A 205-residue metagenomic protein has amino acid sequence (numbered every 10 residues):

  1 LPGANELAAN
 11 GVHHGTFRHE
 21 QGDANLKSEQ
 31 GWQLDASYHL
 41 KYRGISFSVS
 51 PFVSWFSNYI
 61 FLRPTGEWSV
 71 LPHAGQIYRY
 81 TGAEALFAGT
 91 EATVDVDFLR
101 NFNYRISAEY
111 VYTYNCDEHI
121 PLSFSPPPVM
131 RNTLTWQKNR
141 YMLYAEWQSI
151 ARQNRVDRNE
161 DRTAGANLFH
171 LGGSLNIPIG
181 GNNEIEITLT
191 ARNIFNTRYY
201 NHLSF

Functional and structural regions predicted by a protein language model:
L1, W55-S57, L62, R152-R155 (+1 more regions): C-terminal beta-signal and adjacent terminal beta-strands/loops of Gram-negative outer-membrane beta-barrel proteins
P2, Q21, P51, G75 (+4 more regions): Residue-level signal for pocket-adjacent positions within structured domains
P2-F56, V70-D97, S123-P127: Outer-membrane beta-barrel signature, preferentially recognizing the C-terminal barrel domain of Gram-negative
L7-T16, S57, P64-G75, V111 (+4 more regions): Flexible, surface-exposed loop regions and adjacent strand-edge segments of Gram-negative outer-membrane beta-barrel
Q30-G31, F87, W147, N167 (+1 more regions): A structural signal for the main folded, soluble domain(s) of proteins
Y42, S50, V156-T163, H170-N176: Short, glycine/charged-rich beta-strand-loop motifs at protein surfaces that mediate ligand recognition and catalysis
G44-F47, R100-Y104, R140-Y144, I179-I185: Repeated loop/turn-to-beta-strand initiation elements of outer-membrane beta-barrel proteins
F52-F56, H73-R155: Gram-negative outer-membrane beta-barrel transporters
